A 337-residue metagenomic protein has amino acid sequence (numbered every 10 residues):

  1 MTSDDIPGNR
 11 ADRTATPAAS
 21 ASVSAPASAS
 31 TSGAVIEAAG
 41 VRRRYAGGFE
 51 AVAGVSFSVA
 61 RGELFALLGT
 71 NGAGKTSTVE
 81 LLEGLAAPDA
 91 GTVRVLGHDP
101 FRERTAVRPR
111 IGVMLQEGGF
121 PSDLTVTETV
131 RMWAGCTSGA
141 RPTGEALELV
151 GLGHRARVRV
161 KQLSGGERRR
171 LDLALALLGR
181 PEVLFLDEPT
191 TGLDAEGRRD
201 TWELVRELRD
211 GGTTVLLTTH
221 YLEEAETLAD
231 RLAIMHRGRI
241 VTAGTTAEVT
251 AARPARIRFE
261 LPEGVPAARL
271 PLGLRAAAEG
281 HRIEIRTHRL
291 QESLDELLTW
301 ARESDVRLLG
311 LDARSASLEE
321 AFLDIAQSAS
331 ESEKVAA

Functional and structural regions predicted by a protein language model:
M1-R43, S328-A337: ABC-family P-loop ATPase nucleotide-binding domain
S3, A15-P17, S32, N71 (+3 more regions): N-terminal compositionally biased, intrinsically disordered segments and leader/signal-like regions
G33-A38, R43-H236, T242: ABC transporter nucleotide-binding domains
A90, A106, E128, E248 (+2 more regions): An acidic, carboxylate-rich microenvironment
G112, A134, S138, A251-P254 (+2 more regions): A generic structural signal for secondary-structure junctions that act as hinges or helix/strand caps at the edges
T201-H288: ABC transporter nucleotide-binding domain
A255-A329, A337: Short, charged/small-residue-rich alpha-helical element at the C-terminal edge of ABC transporter nucleotide-binding
